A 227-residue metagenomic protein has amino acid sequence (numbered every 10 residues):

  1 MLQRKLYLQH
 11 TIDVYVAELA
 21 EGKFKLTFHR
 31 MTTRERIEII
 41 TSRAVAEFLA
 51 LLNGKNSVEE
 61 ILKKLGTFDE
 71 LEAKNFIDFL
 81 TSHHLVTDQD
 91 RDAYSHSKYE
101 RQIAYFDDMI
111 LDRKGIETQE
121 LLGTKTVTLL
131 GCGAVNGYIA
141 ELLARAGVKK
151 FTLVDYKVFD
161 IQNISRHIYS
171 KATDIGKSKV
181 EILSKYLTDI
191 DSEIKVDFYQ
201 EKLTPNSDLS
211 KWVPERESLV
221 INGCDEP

Functional and structural regions predicted by a protein language model:
M1-P227: Adenine nucleotide-associated cytosolic modules
